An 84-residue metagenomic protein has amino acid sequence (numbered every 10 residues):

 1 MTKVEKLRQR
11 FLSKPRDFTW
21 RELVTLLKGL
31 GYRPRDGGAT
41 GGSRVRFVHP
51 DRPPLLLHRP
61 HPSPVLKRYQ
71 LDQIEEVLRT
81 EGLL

Functional and structural regions predicted by a protein language model:
M1, D17, R21, R44-R52: Membrane-targeting and insertion segments and their boundary/processing signals
M1-S13: Solvent-exposed, charged helical/coil patches that constitute nucleic-acid or partner-interaction surfaces
L12-G31: Polyanion-binding surface elements
D17, G41, P64-R68: Short, well-ordered coil↔helix boundary/capping segments
G29-R59: A short, structured beta-strand/loop element
R59-L84: C-terminal structural segments of small proteins and small subunits
